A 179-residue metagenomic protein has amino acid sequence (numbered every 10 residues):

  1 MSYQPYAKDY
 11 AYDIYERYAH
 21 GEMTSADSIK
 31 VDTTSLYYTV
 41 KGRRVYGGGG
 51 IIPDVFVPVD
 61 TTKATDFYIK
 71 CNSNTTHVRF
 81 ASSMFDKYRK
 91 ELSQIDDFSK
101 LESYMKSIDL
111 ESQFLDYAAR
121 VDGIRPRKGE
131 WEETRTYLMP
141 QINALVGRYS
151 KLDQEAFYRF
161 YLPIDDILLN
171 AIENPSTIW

Functional and structural regions predicted by a protein language model:
S2-W179: Conserved functional hotspot residues or short segments at active or partner-binding sites across diverse domains
